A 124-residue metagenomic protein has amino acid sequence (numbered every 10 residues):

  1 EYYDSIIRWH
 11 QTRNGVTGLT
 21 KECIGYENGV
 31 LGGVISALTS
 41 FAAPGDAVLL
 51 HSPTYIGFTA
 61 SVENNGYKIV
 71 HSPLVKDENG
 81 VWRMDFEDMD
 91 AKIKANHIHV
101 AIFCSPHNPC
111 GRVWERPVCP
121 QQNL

Functional and structural regions predicted by a protein language model:
E1-L124: Conserved core of the PLP fold type I
